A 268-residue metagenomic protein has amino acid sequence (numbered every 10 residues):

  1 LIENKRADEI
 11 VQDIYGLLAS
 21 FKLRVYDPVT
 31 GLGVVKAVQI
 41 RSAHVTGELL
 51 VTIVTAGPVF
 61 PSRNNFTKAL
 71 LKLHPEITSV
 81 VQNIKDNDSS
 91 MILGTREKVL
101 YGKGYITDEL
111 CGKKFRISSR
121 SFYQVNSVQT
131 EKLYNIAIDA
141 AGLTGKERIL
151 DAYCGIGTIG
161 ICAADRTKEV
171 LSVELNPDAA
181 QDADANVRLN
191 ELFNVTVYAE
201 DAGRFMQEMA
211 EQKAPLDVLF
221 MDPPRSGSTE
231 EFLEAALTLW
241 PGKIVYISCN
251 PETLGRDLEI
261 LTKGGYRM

Functional and structural regions predicted by a protein language model:
L1-D27, V45, F60: Extended interfacial segments that mediate partner engagement and assembly in macromolecular machines
R24-L32, I149: Short helix/loop segment immediately N-terminal to the Walker
G31-V45: Short edge beta-strands and adjacent turn/loop segments
I40, G47-A56, K114-S118, V218: Short, aliphatic-rich beta-strand segments
H44-G47, E76: Short flexible coil/turn linkers enriched for glycine and charged/polar residues that connect secondary-structure
S62-M268: Rossmann-like S-adenosyl-L-methionine
